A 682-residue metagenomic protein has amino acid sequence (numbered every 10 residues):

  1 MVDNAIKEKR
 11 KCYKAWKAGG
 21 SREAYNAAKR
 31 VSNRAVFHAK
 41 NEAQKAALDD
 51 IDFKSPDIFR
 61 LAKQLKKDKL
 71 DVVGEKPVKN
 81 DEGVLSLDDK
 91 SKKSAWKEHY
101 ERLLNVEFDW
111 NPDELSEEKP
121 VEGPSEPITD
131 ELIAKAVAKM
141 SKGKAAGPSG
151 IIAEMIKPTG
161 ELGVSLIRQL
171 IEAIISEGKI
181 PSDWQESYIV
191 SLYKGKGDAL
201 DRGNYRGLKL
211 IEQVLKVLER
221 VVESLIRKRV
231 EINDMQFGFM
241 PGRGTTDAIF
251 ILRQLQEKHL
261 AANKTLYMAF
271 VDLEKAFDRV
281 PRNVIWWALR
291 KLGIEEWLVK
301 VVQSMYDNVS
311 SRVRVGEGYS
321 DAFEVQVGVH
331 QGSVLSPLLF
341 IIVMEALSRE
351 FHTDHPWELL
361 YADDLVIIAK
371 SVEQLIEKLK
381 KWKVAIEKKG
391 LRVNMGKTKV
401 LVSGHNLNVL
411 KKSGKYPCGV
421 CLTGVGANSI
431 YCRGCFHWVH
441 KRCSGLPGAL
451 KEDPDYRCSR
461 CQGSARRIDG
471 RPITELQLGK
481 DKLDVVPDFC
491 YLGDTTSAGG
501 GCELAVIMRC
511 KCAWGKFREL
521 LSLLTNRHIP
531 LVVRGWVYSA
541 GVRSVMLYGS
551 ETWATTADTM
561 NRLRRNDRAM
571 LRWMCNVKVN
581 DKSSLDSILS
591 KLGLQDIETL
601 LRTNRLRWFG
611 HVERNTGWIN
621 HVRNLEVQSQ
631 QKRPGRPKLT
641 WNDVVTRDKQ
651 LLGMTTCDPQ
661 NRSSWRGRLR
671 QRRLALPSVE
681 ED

Functional and structural regions predicted by a protein language model:
M1-S86, E122-G123: Arg/Lys-enriched, amphipathic patches
P56-N204, K209, K216-V217, C490 (+5 more regions): Surface-exposed loop/turn segments and immediately adjacent short secondary-structure elements within folded domains
G143-I151, I189, L200-L210, D247-R290: Conserved catalytic palm subdomain of right-hand nucleotidyl-transferase polymerases, strongest for RNA-directed enzymes
K157, K275-L292, Y361, L365-K389 (+6 more regions): Catalytic palm subdomain of template-directed nucleic-acid polymerases, centered on the conserved carboxylate motif
V222-Q236, R312, P337-I368: Active-site palm subdomain of RNA-directed nucleic acid polymerases
E317, V393-K412, R466-V485, I588-L592: Short, conserved micro-motifs composed of acidic
K412, L478-W553, R607: Basic, alpha-helical interaction scaffolds
S413-R467: PHD-type zinc finger and closely related Cys/His-rich zinc-binding mini-domains in nuclear regulators
